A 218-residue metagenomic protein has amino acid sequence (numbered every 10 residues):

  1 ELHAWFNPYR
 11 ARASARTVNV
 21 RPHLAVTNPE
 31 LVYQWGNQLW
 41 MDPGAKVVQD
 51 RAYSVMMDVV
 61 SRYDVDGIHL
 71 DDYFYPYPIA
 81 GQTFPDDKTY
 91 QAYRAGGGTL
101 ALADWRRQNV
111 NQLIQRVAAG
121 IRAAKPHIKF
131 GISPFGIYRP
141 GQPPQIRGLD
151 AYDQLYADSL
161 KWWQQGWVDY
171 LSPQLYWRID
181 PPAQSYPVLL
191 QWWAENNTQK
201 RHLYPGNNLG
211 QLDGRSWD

Functional and structural regions predicted by a protein language model:
E1, S216-D218: Short, intrinsically disordered, charge-balanced linker/junction segments flanking boundaries in proteins
L2, A52, V59, I68-D71 (+3 more regions): Conserved, mostly hydrophobic/aromatic
H3-R62, D153-Q154: Active-site-adjacent "subsite" loops/lids of carbohydrate-active enzymes
W5-P8, L70-Y75, S133-F135: Short, well-ordered beta-to-alpha junction loops that form the rim of enzyme active sites and present histidine/acidic
R10-G36, D72-G97, P143-D150: Aromatic- and acidic-residue-enriched segments that line the glycan-binding/catalytic groove of carbohydrate-active
S54-I68, Q82, A118-A123, L190-A194: Short amphipathic alpha-helices and their capping/turn segments at secondary-structure boundaries
V65, F74, I79, V168 (+1 more regions): Flexible, active-site-proximal loop/turn residues at the rims of small-molecule/cofactor binding pockets and catalytic
Q91-Q145, L149-R215: Glycoside hydrolase catalytic-domain groove-lining segments
